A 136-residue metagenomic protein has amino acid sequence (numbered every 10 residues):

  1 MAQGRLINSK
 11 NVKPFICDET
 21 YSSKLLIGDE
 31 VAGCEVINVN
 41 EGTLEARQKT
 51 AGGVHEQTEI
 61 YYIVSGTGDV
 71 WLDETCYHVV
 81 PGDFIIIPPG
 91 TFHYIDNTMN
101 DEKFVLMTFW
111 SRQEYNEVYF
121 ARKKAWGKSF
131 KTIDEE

Functional and structural regions predicted by a protein language model:
M1-V36, R122-E136: A short, N-terminal "cap"/entry segment at the start of jelly-roll beta-barrel domains of the cupin/DSBH fold
E30-A32, E56, L72, M99: A generic beta-sheet turn/junction motif
V36-V39, I60, I86, D101-Y119: A short hydrophobic beta-strand segment most commonly corresponding to one strand of the jelly-roll/cupin
V39-H55: Conserved short histidine dyad/triad with adjacent acidic residue
N40, V64-S65, P81: A cytosolic small-molecule/anion-sensing beta-strand core signal
A51-G52, V70-W71, I87, H93-N100: Short beta-strand His + acidic residue motifs that chelate non-heme Fe in jelly-roll/DSBH and cupin folds
T58-E59, I63-G68, D73: Glycine- and acidic-residue-biased ligand/ion/polar-headgroup-sensing regions
E74-G90: Short acidic-glycine-tyrosine-enriched beta hairpin
